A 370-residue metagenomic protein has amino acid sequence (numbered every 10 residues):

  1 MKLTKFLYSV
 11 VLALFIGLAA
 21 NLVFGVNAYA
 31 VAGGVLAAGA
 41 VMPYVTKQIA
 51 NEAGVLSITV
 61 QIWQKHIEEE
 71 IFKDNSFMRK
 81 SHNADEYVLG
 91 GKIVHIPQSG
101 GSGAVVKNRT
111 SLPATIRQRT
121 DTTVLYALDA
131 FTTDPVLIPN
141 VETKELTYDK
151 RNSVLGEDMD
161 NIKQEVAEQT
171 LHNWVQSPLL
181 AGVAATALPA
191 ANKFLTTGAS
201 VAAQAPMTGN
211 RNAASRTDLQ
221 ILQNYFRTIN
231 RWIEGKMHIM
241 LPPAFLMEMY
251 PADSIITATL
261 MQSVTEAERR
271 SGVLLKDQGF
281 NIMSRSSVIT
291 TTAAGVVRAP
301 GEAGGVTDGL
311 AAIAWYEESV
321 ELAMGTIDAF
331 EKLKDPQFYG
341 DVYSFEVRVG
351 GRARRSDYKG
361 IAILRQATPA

Functional and structural regions predicted by a protein language model:
L3-V124, A353-R355, K359-A370: N-terminal "assembly arms/tails" that initiate or stabilize quaternary assembly in self-assembling proteins
V45-I58, A84-K92, L137, D160 (+6 more regions): Signature of extracytoplasmic/envelope-associated structural regions
K80-S81, I221-R227, A267, T326-F330: Glycine-rich, charged/polar anion/phosphate-binding loops that engage phosphate groups from diverse ligands
I96, D121-A187, N230-P243, T326-G351: Long, contiguous amphipathic alpha-helices that act as assembly "spine/axial" helices in icosahedral shell and virion
V183-V264: Extended, solvent-exposed, turn-rich assembly/linker loops in the middle of proteins
A244-E248, V288-T291, R355: Short, catalytically relevant binding-site loops at active-site mouths
R269-K332: Glycine/small-residue-rich hydrophobic helix-like segments
G309-A370: C-terminal appended segment following the main domain
